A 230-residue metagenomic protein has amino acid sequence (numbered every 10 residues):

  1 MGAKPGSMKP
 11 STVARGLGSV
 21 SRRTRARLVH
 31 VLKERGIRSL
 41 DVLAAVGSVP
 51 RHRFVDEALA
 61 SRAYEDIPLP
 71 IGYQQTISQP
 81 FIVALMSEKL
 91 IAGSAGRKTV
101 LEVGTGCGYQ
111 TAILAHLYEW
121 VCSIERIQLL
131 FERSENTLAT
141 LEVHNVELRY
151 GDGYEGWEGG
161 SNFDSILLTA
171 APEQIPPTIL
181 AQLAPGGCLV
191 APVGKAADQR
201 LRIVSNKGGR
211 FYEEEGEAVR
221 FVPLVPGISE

Functional and structural regions predicted by a protein language model:
G2-L101, Y109, I113, L117 (+3 more regions): Class I SAM-dependent transferase core
K89-Y212: Conserved nucleotide-cofactor-binding alpha/beta core module
